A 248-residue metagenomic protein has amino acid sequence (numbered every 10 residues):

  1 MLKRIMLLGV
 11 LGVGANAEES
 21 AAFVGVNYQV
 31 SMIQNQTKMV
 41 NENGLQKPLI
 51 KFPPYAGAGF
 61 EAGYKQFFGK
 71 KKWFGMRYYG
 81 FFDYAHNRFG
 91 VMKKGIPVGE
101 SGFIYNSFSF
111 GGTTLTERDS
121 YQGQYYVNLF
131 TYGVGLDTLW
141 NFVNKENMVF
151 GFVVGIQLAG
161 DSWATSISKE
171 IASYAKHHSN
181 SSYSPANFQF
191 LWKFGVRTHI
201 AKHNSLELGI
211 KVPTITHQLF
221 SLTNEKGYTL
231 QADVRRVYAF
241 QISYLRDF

Functional and structural regions predicted by a protein language model:
M1-E19: Cleavable N-terminal export/targeting peptides
N16-K65, A172, A239-D247: Short glycine/proline- and aromatic-enriched beta-strand/turn motifs that initiate or cap beta-hairpins
N16-S20, F67-M76, F142-F152, I200-H203: Short loop/turn motifs that connect adjacent beta-strands in outer-membrane beta-barrel proteins
S20, F52-A58, K94, Y126-V134 (+3 more regions): Residues that define the transmembrane beta-barrel architecture of outer-membrane proteins
A22-Y28, M76-F82, V134, F152-I156 (+3 more regions): Membrane-embedded beta-strand positions of outer-membrane beta-barrel proteins
Y28-Q34, A56, Q66, F82-R88 (+4 more regions): Transmembrane beta-strands of outer-membrane beta-barrel pores
Q34-L45, R88-P97, A164-N180, Q218-G227: Outer-membrane beta-barrel translocator domains and adjoining extracellular loop/strand segments of Gram-negative
M39, A85, F108-F110, S182-F248: Predominantly the C-terminal beta-signal and adjacent terminal strand-loop region of outer-membrane beta-barrel
